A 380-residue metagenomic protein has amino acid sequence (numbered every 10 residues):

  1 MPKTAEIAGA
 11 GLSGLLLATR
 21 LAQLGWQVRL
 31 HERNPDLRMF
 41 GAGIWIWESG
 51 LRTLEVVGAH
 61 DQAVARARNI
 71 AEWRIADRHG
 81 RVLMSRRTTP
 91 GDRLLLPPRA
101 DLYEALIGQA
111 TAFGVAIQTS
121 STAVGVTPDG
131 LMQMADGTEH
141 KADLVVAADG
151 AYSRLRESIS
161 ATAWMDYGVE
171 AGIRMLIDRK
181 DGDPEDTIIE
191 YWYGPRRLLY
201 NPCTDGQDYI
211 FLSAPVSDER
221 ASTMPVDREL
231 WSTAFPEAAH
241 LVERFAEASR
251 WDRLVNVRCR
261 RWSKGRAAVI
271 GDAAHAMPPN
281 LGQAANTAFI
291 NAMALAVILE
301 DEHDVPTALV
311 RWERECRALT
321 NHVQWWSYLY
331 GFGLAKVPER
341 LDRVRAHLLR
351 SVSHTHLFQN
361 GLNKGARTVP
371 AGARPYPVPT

Functional and structural regions predicted by a protein language model:
M1-K3, G80, G91, L281-G282 (+1 more regions): C-terminal helical "tail/cap" subdomain of flavin- and related membrane-associated enzymes
P2-A5, A22, W47-L176, P215-R228 (+2 more regions): Conserved N-terminal helical subregion
A8-Q23, R29-H31, V146-A147, A248-L334: Conserved mid-domain beta->alpha element of the FAD-binding
S13, D36, Y152: Conserved Rossmann-like nucleotide-cofactor binding loop
N34, G43: Residues in the short beta-alpha loop(s) of Rossmann-like NAD(P)-binding domains
D61, K180-E185, D218-E219, E302: Short helix-loop capping/hinge motifs at secondary-structure junctions, enriched in acidic/polar residues
T187-R220: Active-site substrate-recognition segment that forms the wall of the catalytic cavity or substrate channel
R220-W251, V305, R314, A318: Flavin-binding catalytic cores
